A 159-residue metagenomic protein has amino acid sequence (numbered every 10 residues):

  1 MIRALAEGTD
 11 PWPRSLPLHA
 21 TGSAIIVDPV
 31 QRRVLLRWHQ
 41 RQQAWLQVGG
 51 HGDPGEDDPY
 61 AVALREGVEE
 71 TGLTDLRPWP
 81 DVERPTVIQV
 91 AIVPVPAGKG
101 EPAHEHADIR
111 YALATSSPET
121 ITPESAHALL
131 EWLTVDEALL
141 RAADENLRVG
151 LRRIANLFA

Functional and structural regions predicted by a protein language model:
M1-I25: Acidic, metal-coordinating catalytic segment for phosphate/diphosphate chemistry, firing primarily on the Nudix
H19, H39, H51, H104-H106: Histidine-centered active-site/metal-ligand motif
G22, R32, A107-I109, A128: Change "...and in nucleic-acid phosphodiester-cleaving endonucleases..." to "...and in nucleic-acid processing enzymes
R32-L73: Conserved Nudix-box catalytic region and its N-terminal flanking loop in Nudix hydrolases and closely related
G72-E119: Active-site segment of metal-dependent pyrophosphate-handling enzymes, primarily the Nudix hydrolase catalytic core
R110-L151: NUDIX/MutT-family hydrolases
R152-A159: Compositionally biased, intrinsically disordered linkers/stalks adjacent to structured regions
